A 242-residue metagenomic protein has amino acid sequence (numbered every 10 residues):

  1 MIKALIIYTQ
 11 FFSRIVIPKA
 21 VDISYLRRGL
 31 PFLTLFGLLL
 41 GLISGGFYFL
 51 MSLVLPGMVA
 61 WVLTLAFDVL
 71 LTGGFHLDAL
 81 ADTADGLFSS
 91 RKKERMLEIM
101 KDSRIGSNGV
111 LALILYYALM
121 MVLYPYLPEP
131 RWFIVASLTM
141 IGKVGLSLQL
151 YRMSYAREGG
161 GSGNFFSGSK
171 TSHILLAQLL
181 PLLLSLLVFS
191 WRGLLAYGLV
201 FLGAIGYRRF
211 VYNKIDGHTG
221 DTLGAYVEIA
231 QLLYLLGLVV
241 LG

Functional and structural regions predicted by a protein language model:
M1-G73, R91-E94, D102, G109-G242: Hydrophobic alpha-helical transmembrane segments
V69, D78-A81, F88-S89, L97-E98: Glycine/small-residue-rich loop that forms an oxyanion/phosphate-binding "nest" at active or ligand-binding sites
D78, D82-D85, K143, D221: Acidic active-site catalytic centers that drive phospho-/nucleotidyl reactions and related ester hydrolyses
G86, S107-V110: Flexible, glycine/proline-enriched loop segments at strand-loop-helix junctions that form or flank small-ligand binding
